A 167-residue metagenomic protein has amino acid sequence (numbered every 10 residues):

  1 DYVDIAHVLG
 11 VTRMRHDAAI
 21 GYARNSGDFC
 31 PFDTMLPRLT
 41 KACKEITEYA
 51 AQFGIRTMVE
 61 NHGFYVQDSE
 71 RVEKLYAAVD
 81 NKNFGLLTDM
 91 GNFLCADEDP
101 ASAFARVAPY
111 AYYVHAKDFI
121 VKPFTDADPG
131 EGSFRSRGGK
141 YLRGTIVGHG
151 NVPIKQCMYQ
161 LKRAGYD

Functional and structural regions predicted by a protein language model:
D1-L86, C95, R106: Active-site acidic/histidine proton-transfer and metal-coordination neighborhood in alpha/beta enzyme cores
G10, K44, E48, V66-D167: Histidine-acidic metal/acid-base catalytic patches
